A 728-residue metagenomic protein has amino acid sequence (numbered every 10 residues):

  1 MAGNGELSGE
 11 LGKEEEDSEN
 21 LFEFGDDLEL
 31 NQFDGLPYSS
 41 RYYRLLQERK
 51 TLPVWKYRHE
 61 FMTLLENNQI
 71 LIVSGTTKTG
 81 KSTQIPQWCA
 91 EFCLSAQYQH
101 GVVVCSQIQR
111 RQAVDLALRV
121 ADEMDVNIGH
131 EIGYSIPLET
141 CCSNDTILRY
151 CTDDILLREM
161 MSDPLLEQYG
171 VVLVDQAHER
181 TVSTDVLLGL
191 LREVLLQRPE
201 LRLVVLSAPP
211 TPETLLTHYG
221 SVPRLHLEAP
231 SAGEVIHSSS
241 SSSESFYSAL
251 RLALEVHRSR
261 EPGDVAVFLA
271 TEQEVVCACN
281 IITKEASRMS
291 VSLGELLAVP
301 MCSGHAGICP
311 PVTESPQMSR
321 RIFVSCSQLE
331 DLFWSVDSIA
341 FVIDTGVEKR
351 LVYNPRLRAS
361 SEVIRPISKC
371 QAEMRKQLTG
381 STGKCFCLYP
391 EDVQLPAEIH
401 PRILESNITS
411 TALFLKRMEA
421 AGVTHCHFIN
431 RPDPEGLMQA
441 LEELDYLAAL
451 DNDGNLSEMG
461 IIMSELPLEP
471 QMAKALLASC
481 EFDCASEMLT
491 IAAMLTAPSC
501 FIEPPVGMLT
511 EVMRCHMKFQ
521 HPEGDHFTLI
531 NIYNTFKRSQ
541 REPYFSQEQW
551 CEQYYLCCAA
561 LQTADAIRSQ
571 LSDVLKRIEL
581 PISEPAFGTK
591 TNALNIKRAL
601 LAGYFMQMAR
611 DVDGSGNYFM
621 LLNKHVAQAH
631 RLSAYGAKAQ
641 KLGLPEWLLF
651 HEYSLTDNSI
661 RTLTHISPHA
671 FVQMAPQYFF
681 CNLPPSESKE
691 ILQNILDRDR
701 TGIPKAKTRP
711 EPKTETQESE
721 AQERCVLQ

Functional and structural regions predicted by a protein language model:
M1-A475, S479-F482, E523, I530 (+9 more regions): P-loop NTPase motor module signature
N20-F22, N31, N280, S499 (+7 more regions): Short non-domain terminal segments
L138, P223, K537-Q540, C558 (+4 more regions): Generic alpha-helical secondary structure signal
L203-L206, C484-L495, C500, P504 (+3 more regions): Structured, non-catalytic alpha/beta "coupling" segments that mediate domain-domain communication and provide generic
E469-H516: Leucine-rich, amphipathic alpha-helical/linker segments
M494, F501, C515, F519 (+4 more regions): Surface-exposed polar/charged interaction patches
C500-L556, A560: Accessory helical subdomains and C-terminal extensions of nucleic-acid helicases that mediate DNA/RNA engagement
T589-Q728: C-terminal accessory domains/tails appended to large, multi-domain proteins
